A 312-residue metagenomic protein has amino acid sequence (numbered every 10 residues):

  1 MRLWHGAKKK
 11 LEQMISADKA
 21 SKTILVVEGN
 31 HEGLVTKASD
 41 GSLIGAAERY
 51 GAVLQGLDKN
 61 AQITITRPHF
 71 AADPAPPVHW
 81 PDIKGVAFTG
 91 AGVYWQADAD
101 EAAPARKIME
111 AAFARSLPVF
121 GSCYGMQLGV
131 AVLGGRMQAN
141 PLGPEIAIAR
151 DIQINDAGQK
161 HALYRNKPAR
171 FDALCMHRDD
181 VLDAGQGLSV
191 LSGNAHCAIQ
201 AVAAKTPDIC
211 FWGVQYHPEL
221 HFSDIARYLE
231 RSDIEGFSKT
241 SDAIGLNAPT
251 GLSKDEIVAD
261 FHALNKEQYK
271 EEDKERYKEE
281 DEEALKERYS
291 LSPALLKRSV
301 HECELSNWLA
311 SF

Functional and structural regions predicted by a protein language model:
M1-L117, P249-F312: N-terminal beta1-alpha1 cap of cysteine-dependent amidohydrolase-like domains
S16, V78, A112, G121 (+4 more regions): Structural motif
V26, I63-I65, F120-S122, V190-S192 (+1 more regions): A structural signal for short, well-ordered beta-strand segments and their strand-loop junctions that often border
G29, G135-Y228: Pocket-forming structural segment of enzyme catalytic cores
T36-K37, A97-A99, V130-V132, G185 (+2 more regions): Short glycine-/acidic-enriched loop or helix-start segments at secondary-structure transitions that form or flank
S39-S42, D100-P104, L133-M137, L188-S189 (+1 more regions): Short, glycine/charged-enriched secondary-structure capping and boundary segments
A91-G158, D172: Cysteine-nucleophile active-site neighborhood
L220-A263: A hydrophobic, small-residue-rich beta->alpha segment in the mid-to-C-terminal subdomain of diverse proteins
